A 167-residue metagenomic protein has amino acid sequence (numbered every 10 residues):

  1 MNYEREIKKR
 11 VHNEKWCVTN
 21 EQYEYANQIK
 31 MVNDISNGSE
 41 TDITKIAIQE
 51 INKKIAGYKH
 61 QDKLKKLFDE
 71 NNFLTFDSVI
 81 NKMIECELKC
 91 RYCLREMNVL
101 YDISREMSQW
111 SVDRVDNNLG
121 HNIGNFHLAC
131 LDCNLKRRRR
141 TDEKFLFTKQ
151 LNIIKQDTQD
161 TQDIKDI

Functional and structural regions predicted by a protein language model:
M1-Q61, S78: Mixed-charge, low-complexity interaction segments
M1-T19, K66-L67, H121, I153 (+1 more regions): Structured catalytic/translocation cores of nucleotide/phosphate-coupled proteins
K45-Y92, N118: Short, charged surface segments at domain edges that flank catalytic/cofactor-binding sites
R91-L94, D132: Short, cysteine/histidine-rich loop/knuckle motifs that typically chelate Zn2+
R95-L128: Histidine-centered nuclease catalytic patch
V115-H127, L135-I167: Polybasic, low-complexity binding patches
